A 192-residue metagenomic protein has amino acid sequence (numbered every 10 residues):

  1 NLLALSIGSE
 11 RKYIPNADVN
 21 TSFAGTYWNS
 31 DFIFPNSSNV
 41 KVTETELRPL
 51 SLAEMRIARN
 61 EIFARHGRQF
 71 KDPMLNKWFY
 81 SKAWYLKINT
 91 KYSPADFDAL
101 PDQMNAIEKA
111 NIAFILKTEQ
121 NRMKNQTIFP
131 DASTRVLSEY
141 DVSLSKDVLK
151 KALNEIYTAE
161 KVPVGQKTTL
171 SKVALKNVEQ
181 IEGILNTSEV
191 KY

Functional and structural regions predicted by a protein language model:
L2-E10, I14, T127-Y192: Intrinsically disordered, low-complexity linker/propeptide segments enriched in Ser/Thr/Gly/Pro and acidic residues
P15-V40, F63-F70, M74-N76, D131 (+2 more regions): Zn2+-dependent metallopeptidase catalytic domains
K41-P49, R65-H66, L100-D102, L137-S138: Second-shell loop/turn segments in exported
E46-K87: Amphipathic alpha-helical packing elements
L47-E54, K71, I107, D141-S145 (+1 more regions): Extracytoplasmic/periplasmic, Sec-exported soluble proteins
S51-R59, N111, S145, L149 (+1 more regions): Stable alpha-helical elements in mature extracytoplasmic
R59-H66, E119-R122, I156, E160 (+1 more regions): Sec/Tat-exported extracytoplasmic proteins
F70-N125, S171, E179-Y192: Compact alpha-helical subdomains of small soluble proteins
